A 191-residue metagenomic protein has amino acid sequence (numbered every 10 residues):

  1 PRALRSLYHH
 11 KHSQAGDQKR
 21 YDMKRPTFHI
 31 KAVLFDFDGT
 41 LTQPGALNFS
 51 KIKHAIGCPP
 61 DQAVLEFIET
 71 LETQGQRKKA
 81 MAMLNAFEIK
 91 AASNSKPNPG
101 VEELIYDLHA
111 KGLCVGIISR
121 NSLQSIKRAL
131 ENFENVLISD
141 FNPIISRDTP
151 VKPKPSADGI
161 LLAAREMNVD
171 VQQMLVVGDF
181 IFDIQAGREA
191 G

Functional and structural regions predicted by a protein language model:
R2-F35, Q173: Non-catalytic pre-domain segments flanking phosphatase-related domains
K19-I68, T73: Active-site neighborhood of HAD-like aspartate-dependent phosphohydrolases
T42, A190-G191: Conserved donor-binding/catalytic loop of nucleotide-activated donor transferases
R77-E88, D140-I144: Short, basic/glycine-rich phosphate-binding loops at helix/coil junctions that contact nucleotide phosphates
K90-I117, L123-K127, A157: Short, acidic loop-to-helix structural element flanking the phosphoryl-transfer center in phosphate-processing enzymes
N94, L123-V176, F180-A190: Substrate-recognition "cap/lid" segment bordering the active-site pocket of phosphatases
